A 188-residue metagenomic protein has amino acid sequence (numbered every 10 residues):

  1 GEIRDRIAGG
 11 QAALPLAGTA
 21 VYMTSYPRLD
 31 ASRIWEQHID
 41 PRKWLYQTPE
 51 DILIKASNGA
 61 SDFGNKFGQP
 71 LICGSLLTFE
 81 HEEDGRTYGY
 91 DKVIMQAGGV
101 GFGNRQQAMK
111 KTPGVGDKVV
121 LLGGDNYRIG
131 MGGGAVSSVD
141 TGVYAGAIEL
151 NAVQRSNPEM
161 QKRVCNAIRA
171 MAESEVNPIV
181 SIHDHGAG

Functional and structural regions predicted by a protein language model:
G1-G188: Glycine/proline-enriched, intrinsically flexible loops and inter-domain linkers
